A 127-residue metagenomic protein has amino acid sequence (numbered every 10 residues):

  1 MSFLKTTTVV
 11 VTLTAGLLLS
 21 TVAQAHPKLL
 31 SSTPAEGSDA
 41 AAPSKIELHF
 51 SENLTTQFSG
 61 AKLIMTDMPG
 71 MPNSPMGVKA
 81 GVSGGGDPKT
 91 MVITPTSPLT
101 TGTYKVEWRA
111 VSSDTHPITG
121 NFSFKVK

Functional and structural regions predicted by a protein language model:
M1-V11: Bacterial N-terminal signal peptides that target proteins for export
S20-V22: N-terminal signal peptide c-region/cleavage motif recognized by signal peptidases
Q24-K62: N-terminal non-catalytic regions of secreted/periplasmic and cell-surface proteins
S38, E52-F124: Acidic, low-complexity Ser/Thr/Gly/Pro-rich repeat segments typical of extracellular/periplasmic and surface-exposed
